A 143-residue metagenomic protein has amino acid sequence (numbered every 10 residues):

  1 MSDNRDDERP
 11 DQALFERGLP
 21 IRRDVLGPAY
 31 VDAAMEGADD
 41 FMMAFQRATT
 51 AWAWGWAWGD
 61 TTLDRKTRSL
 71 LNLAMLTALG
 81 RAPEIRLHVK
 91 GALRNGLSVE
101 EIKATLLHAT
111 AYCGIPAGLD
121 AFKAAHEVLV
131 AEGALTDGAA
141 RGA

Functional and structural regions predicted by a protein language model:
M1-K66, R94, D120-A143: Acidic, glycine/proline-rich low-complexity segments that act as flexible tails and inter-domain linkers
V25-P28, A82, G96, Y112: Residues at alpha-helix boundaries and the short loops/turns that link adjacent helices
T49-A53, L70-T77, T105-T110: Short alpha-helical scaffolding segments that buttress acidic/His motifs in well-ordered protein cores
L70-L73, T77-K103: Mid-chain, well-packed structural core segment of small domains
K90, L107-T110, H126: Short amphipathic alpha-helical surface patches that mediate protein-protein
I115-L119: Substrate/cofactor-recognition hotspot
